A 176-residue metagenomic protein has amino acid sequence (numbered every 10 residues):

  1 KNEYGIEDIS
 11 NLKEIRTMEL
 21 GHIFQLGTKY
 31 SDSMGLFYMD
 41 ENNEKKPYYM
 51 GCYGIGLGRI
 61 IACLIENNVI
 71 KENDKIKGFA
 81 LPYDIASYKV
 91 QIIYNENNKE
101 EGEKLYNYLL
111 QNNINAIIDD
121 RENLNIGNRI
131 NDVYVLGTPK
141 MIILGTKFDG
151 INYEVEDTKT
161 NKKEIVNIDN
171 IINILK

Functional and structural regions predicted by a protein language model:
K1-I117, R121, T146-I168, I174-K176: TRNA-recognition modules of translation machinery and tRNA-sensing kinases, especially anticodon-binding
I117-F148: Aromatic- and charge-enriched substrate-recognition/interaction segments in catalytic or ligand-/protein-binding
